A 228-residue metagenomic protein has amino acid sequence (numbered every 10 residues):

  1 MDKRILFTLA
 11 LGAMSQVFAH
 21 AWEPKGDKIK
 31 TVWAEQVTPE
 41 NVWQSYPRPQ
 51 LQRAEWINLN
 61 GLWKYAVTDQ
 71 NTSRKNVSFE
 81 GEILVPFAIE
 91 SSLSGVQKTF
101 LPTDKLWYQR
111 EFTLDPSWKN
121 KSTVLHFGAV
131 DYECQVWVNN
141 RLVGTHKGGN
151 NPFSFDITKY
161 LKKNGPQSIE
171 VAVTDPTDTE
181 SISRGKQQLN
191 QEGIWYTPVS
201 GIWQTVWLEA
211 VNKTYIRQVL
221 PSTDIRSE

Functional and structural regions predicted by a protein language model:
M1-F7: Bacterial N-terminal signal peptides that target proteins for export
T8-Q16: Bacterial N-terminal signal peptides
H20-W56: N-terminal pre-domain segments of enzymes
W33, Y46, I83-V85, I216-P221: Short clusters of hydrophobic/aromatic residues that line enzyme substrate/ligand-binding pockets
G61-P86: Predominantly extracellular/luminal regions of secreted and cell-surface proteins, especially disulfide-bonded
K64-T68, A88, K98-Q218: Accessory beta-strand-rich segments of carbohydrate-active enzymes
E80, G95-V96, F100: Histidine-centered catalytic/metal-coordination loop motif
T223-E228: Short, solvent-exposed loop/linker segments at the N-terminal edge of repeated beta-sheet extracellular domains
